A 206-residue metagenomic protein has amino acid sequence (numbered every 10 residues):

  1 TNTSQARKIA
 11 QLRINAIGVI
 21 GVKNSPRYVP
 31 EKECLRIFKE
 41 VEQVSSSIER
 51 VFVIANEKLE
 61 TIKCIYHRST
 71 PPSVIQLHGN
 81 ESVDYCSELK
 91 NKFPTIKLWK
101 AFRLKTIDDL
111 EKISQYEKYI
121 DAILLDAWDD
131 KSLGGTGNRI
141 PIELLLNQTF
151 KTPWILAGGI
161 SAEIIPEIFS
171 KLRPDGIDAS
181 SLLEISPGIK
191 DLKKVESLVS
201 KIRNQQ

Functional and structural regions predicted by a protein language model:
T1-Q206: Conserved N-terminal beta1-alpha1 strand-loop-helix module at the mouth
